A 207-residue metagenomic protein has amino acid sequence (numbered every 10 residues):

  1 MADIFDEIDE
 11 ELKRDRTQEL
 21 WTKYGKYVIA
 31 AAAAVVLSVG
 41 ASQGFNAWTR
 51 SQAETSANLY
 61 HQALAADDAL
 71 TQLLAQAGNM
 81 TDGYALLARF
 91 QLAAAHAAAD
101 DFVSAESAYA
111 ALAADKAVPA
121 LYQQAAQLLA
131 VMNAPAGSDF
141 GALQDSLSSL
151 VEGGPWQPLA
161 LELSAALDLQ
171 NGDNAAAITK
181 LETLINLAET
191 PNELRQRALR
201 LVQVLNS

Functional and structural regions predicted by a protein language model:
M1-A34, S51: N-terminal positive-inside, membrane-proximal cytosolic segments immediately preceding the first
I8, R50, E54, Q72-L73 (+1 more regions): A charge-rich, low-complexity, intrinsically flexible signal that marks solvent-exposed coils, linkers, repeats
L12, S38-N58: Transmembrane signal-anchor/signal-peptide helices with a preference for the extracytoplasmic
V36-F45, A66-A77, A105-L112, G141-L147: Repeat-mediated protein-protein interaction surfaces in helical alpha-solenoids
A53-A57, L87, L159: Amphipathic alpha-helical repeat elements characteristic of tetratricopeptide repeat
Y60-Q91: Short extracytoplasmic
R89, H96-S207: Soluble extracytoplasmic domains of inner/organellar membrane proteins
